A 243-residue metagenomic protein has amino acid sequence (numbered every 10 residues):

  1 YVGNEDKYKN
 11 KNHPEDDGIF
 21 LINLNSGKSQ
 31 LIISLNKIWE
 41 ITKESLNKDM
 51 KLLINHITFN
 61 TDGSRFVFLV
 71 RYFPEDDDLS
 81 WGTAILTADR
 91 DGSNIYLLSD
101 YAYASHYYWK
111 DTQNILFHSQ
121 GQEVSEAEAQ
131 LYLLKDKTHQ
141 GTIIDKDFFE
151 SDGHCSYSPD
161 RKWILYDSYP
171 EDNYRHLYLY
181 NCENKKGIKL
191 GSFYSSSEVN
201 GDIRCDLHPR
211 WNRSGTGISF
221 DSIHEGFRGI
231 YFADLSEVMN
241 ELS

Functional and structural regions predicted by a protein language model:
Y1-D16, F68-W81, Q120-E126, D167-Y169 (+2 more regions): Short, conserved, GDST-rich strand-edge loop motifs in beta-rich repeat architectures
D6-K9, I38-V67, I95-H118, F148-D167 (+2 more regions): Conserved beta-propeller blade repeats
G18-F20, A84-L86, Q130-Y132, H176-Y178 (+1 more regions): A short loop-to-beta-strand structural motif that recurs across blades of beta-propeller domains
L24-L52, L86-Y103, L134-S151, N181-R204 (+1 more regions): Multi-bladed beta-propeller domains
D111, S119-Q120, K135, F148 (+6 more regions): Active-site proximal loops enriched in glycine and acidic residues that flank catalytic Cys/His/Asp and coordinate
S125-A129, D145-G187: Loop/turn-rich, solvent-exposed surfaces of beta-rich toroidal or solenoidal domains
C205-S243: Blade-level signature of beta-propeller repeat domains, shared across WD40, Kelch, NHL, RCC1 and BNR/Asp-box propellers
